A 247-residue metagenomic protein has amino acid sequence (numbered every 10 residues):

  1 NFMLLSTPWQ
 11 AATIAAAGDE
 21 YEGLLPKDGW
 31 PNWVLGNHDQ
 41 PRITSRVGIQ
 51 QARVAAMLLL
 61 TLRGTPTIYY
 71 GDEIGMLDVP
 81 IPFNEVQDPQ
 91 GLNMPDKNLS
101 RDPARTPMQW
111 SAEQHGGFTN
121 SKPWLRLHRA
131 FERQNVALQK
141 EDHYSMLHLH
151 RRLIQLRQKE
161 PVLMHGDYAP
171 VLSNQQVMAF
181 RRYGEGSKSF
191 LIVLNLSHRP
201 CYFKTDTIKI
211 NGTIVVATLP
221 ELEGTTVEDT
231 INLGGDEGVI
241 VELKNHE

Functional and structural regions predicted by a protein language model:
M3: Extracellular glycoside hydrolase catalytic/binding regions
P8-W9, A15-P26, V34, R42-Y202: Loop/helix patches that line or flank the sugar-binding groove of alpha-linked glycan CAZymes
W9-A12, G224-E228: Short, charged, surface-exposed secondary-structure boundary motifs
V177-A179, F190-L194, I214-V216, E237-E242: Ordered hydrophobic segments in well-structured contexts
P200-P220: Beta-strand-rich binding/interaction modules
T225-E247: C-terminal beta-strand-rich structural cap/linker in extracellular carbohydrate-active enzymes
